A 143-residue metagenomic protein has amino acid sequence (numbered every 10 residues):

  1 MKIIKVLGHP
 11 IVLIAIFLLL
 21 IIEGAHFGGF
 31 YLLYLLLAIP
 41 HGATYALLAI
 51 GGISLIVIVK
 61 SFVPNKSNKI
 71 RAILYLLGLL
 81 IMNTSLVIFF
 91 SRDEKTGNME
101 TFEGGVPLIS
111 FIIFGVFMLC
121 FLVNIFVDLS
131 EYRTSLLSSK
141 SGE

Functional and structural regions predicted by a protein language model:
M1-I11, K66-L74: Alpha-helical transmembrane segments and their helix-start/interface "positive-inside/aromatic belt" motifs in integral
V6-F17, T96-S138: Alpha-helical membrane-associated segments of multi-pass integral membrane proteins
G8-I58, M82: Hydrophobic transmembrane helix segments
I16-E23, V57-K60, I81, S85-R92 (+1 more regions): Residue-level signal for alpha-helical transmembrane segments in multi-pass membrane proteins
E23-F30, Y34-L37, V63-S67, R92-K95 (+1 more regions): Juxtamembrane transmembrane-helix termini
F27-A46, S85-F114: Interfacial non-cytosolic loop connecting adjacent transmembrane helices
I53-F90, E131-Y132: Loop-to-transmembrane helix junctions at the membrane interface
V63-L74, V106-V116, S139-E143: Alpha-helical membrane-embedding segments and immediately adjacent membrane-interface amphipathic helices
